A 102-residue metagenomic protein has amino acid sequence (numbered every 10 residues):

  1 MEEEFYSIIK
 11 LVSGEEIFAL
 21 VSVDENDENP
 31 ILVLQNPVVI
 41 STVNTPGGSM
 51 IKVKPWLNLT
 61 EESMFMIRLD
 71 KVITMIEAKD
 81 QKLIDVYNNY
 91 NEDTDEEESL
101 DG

Functional and structural regions predicted by a protein language model:
E2-G102: Conserved RNA-binding domains used in RNP assembly and mRNA/RNA metabolism
